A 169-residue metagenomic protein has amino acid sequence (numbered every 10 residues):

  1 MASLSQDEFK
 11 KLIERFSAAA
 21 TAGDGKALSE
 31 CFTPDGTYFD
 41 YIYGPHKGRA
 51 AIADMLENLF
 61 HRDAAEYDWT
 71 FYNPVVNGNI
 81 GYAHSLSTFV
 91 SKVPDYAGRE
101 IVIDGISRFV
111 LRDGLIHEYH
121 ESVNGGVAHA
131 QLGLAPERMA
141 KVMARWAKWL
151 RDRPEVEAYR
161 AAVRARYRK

Functional and structural regions predicted by a protein language model:
M1-E30, P34, W149-K169: Short, low-complexity N-terminal intrinsically disordered segments enriched in polar/charged residues
S3, F60-K169: A beta-strand edge to alpha-helix "cap/lid" segment located at domain peripheries
E8, K47-A51, I101: Short acidic-hydrophobic sequence patches enriched in Asp/Glu that either
G25-I80: A solvent-exposed, acidic/Ser-Thr-rich amphipathic alpha-helical stretch
